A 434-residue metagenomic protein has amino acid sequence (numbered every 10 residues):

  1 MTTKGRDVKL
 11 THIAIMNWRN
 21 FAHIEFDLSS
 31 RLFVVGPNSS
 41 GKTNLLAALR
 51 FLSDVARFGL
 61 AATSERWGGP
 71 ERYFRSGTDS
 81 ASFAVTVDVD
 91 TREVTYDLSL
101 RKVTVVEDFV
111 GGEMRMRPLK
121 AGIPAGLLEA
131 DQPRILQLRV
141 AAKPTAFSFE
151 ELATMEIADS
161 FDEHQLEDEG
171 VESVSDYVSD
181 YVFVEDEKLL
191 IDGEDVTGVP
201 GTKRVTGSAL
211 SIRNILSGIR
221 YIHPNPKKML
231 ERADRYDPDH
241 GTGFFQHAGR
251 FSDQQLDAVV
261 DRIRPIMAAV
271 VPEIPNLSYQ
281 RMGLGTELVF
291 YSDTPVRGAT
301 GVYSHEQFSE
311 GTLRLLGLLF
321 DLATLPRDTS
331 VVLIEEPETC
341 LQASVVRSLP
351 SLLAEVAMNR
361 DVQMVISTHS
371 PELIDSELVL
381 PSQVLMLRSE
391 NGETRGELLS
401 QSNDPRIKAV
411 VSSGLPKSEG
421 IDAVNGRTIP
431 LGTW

Functional and structural regions predicted by a protein language model:
M1-V8, D328, S348-W434: C-terminal lobe/lid and adjacent interdomain/linker elements of RecA-like ASCE P-loop ATPase modules
T2-A22: N-terminal pre-Walker A segment at the start of P-loop NTPase domains
R19, R50, S309, E338-T339 (+1 more regions): Catalytic acidic motif of RecA-like/P-loop NTPases
H23-S29, T324-R327: Phosphate-binding P-loop
S30-W67, L315-D321, S351-L352, S367 (+1 more regions): Phosphate-binding glycine-rich loops of NTP-binding sites
P37, A268, P275-A323, V331-S344: Conserved ABC ATPase signature
A47-G111, R115, L119-K120: Conserved P-loop NTP-binding catalytic core
T95-A269: Electropositive, glycine-dotted interaction segments that contact anionic polymers or phosphate-rich ligands
